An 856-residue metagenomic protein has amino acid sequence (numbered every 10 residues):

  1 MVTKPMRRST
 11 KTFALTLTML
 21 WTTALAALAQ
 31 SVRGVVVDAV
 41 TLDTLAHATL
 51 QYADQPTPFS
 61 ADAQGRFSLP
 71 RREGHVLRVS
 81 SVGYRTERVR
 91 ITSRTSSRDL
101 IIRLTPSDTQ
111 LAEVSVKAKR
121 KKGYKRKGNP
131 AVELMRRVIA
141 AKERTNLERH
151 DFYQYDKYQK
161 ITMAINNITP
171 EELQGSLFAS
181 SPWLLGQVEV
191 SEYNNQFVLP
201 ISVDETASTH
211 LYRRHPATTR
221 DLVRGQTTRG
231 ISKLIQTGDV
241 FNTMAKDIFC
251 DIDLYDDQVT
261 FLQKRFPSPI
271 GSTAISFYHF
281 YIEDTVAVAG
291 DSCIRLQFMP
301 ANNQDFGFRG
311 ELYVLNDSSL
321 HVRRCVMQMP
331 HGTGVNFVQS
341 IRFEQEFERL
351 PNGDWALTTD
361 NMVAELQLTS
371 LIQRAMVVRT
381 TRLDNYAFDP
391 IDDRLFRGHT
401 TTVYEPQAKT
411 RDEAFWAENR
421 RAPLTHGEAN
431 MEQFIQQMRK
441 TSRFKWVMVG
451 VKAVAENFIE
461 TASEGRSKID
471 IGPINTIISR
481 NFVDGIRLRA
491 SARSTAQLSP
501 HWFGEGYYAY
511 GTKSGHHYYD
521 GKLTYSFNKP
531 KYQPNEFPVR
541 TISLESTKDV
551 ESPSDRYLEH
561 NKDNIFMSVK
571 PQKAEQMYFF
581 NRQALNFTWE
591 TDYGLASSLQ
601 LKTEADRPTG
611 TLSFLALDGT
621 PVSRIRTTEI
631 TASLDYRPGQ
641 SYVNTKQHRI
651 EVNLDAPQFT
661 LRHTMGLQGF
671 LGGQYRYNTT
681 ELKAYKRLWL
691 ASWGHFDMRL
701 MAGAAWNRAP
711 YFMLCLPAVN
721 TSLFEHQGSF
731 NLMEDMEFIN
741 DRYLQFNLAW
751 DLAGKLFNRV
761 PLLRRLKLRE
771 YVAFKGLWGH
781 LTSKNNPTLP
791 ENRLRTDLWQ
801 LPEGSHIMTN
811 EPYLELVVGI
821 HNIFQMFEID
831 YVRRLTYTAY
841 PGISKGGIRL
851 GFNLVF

Functional and structural regions predicted by a protein language model:
Q30-V32, A39-D54: Short, ordered, surface-exposed loop/turn motifs in non-cytosolic proteins
V32-D38, G65, I102: A short, amphipathic beta-strand motif
V37, T49-Q51, S81-V82, D99-L147: Short, acidic, small-residue-rich periplasmic hinge/interaction motif at the N-terminus of Gram-negative outer-membrane
L42-A46, S68-H75: Short Pro-Gly-centered beta-turn/loop motif in secreted/extracellular proteins
Y52, V76-R90: A short, solvent-exposed loop/turn motif at the edges and junctions of modular extracellular/periplasmic domains
P56-R66: Short, acidic Ser/Thr/Gly-rich low-complexity loop/linker segments typical of extracellular and cell-surface proteins
R120-C293, M299-G307, T369-G472, T476-S479 (+5 more regions): Structured extracytoplasmic
K264-F266, F388, G398-F856: Exposed, low-structure sequence patches enriched in small/polar residues
